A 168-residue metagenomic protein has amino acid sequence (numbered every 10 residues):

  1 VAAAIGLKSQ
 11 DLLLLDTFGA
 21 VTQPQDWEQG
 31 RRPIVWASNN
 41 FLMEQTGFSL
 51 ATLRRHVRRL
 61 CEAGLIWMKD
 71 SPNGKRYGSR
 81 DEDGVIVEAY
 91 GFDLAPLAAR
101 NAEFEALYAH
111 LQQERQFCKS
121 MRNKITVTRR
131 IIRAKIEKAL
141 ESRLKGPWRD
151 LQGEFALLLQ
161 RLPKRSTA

Functional and structural regions predicted by a protein language model:
V1-R32, K145: Short recognition helix of helix-turn-helix/winged-helix DNA-binding domains
G30-G47, L60: A short alpha-helical element within helix-turn-helix/winged-helix DNA-binding domains across DNA-binding proteins
E62-S71: A short, conserved structural fragment
S71-S79: Short, Lys/Arg-rich nucleic-acid/phosphate-binding segment
D83-F117: Short, amphipathic alpha-helical interaction segments positioned at domain boundaries
L111-T128, I132: Amphipathic alpha-helical coiled-coil segments
R133-A168: Electrostatic interaction modules used in gene-expression and signaling proteins
